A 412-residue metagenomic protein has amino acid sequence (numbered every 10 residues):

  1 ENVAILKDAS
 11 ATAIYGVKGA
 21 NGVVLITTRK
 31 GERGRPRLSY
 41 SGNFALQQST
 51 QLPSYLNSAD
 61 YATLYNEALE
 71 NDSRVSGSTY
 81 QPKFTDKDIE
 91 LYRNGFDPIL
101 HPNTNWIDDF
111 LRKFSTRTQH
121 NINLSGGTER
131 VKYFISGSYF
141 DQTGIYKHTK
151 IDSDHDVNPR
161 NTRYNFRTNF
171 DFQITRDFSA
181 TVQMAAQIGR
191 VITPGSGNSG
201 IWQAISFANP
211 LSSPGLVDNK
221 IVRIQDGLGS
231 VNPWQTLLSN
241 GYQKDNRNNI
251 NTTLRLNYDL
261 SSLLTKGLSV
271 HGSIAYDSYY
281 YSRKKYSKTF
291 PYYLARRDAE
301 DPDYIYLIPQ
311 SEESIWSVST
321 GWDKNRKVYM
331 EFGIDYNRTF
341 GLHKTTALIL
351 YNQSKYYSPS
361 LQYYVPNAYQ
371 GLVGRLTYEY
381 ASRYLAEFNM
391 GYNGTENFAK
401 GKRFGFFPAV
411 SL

Functional and structural regions predicted by a protein language model:
E1-A4, S10-N249, R255-N257, S261: Membrane-proximal, glycine/serine-rich, low-complexity loop/turn segments characteristic of large bacterial
G16-G19, H343, P366, G401-G405: Short glycine/proline-enriched turns and hinge-like loops at secondary-structure junctions
N21, R117-N121, N161-N165, R247-R255 (+4 more regions): Transmembrane beta-barrel architecture of outer-membrane proteins
F44-Q48, T128, Y139-T143, A186-I192 (+4 more regions): Transmembrane beta-strands of outer-membrane beta-barrel pores
Y55-Y61, I151-V157, G197-A208, K285-R296 (+4 more regions): Flexible, surface-exposed loop regions and adjacent strand-edge segments of Gram-negative outer-membrane beta-barrel
T104-S125, L211-I224, K288-M390, T395-A399: Outer-membrane beta-barrel transmembrane domain signature of Gram-negative proteins, especially the mid-to-C-terminal
R130-Y133, D177-A180, L263-L264, L268 (+2 more regions): Repeated loop/turn-to-beta-strand initiation elements of outer-membrane beta-barrel proteins
R167, I174, R255, S269-Y276 (+1 more regions): Transmembrane beta-barrel domains of bacterial outer-membrane proteins
